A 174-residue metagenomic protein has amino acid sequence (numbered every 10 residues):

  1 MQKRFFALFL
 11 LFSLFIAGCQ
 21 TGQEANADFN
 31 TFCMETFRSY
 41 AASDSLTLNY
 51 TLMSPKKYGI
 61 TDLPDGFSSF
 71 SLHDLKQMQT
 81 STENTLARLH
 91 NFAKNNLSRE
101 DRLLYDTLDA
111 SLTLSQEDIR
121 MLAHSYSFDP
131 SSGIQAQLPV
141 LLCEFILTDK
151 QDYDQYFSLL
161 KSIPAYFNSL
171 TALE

Functional and structural regions predicted by a protein language model:
Q2-K3, E83: Hydrophobic alpha-helical segments, principally membrane-spanning helices and signal/leader peptides
K3-L10: Sec-dependent signal peptide recognition, specifically the positively charged N-region followed immediately by
I16-G18: C-terminal motif of bacterial Sec signal peptides marking the signal peptidase cleavage site
Q20-E174: Membrane-proximal, proline-rich intrinsically disordered regions
